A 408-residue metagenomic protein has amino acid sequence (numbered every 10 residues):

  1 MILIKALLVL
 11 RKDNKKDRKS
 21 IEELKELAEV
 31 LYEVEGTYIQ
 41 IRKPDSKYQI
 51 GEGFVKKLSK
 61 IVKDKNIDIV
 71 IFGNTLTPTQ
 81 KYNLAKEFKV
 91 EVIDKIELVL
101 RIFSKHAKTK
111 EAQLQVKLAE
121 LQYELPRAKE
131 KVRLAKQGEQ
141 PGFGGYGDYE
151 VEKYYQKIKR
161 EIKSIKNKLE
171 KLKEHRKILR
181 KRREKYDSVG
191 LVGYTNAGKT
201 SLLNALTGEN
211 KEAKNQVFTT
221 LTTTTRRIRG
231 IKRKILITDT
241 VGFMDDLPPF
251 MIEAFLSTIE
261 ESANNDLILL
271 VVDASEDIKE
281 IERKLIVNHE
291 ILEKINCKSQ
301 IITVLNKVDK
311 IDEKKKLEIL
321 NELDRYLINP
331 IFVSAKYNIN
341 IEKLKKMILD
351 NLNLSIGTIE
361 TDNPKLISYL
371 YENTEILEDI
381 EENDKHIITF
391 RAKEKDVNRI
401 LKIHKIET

Functional and structural regions predicted by a protein language model:
M1-R101, I403-H404, T408: N-terminal accessory targeting/assembly segments
I2-L8, L125-A197, L203, E293-T408: C-terminal-of-GTPase-core extension/linker across diverse P-loop GTPases
D13-K15, D45-K47, N210, V241-M251 (+1 more regions): Flexible beta-alpha connector loops of hexameric P-loop NTPases
E23-L27, S59-K60, L76-K86, L256-I328: Conserved C-terminal guanine-recognition region of P-loop GTPase G domains, centered on the G4
P44-G51, V55, F218-D246: Switch I (G2) and immediately adjacent beta-strands of P-loop GTPase domains
I96-L100, V217-F218, A335-K336: Short, acidic/turn-prone active-site loops that include or flank metal/cofactor- and phosphate-binding residues
L98-V116: Short alpha-helix plus adjacent loop in nuclease-associated cores
K181-D187, A205-R233, P249-S257: Switch I (effector-binding) loop of TRAFAC-class P-loop GTPase G-domains
